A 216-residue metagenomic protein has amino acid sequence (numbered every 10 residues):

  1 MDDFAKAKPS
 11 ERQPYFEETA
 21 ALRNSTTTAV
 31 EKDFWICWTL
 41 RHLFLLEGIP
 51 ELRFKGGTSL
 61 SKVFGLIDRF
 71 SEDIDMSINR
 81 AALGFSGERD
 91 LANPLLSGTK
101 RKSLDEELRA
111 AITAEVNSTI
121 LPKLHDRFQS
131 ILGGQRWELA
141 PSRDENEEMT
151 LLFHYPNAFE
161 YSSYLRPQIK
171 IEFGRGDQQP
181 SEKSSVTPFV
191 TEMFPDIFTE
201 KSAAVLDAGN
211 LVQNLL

Functional and structural regions predicted by a protein language model:
M1-R53: Helical scaffold of the NTase/Pol beta-like nucleotidyltransferase catalytic core
E11, E18, C37-R41, T99 (+1 more regions): Catalytic cores of NTP-dependent nucleotidyl/adenyl transfer enzymes across multiple folds
S25-K32, L66-I67, D105, R109 (+1 more regions): Short secondary-structure transition/capping motifs
D33, D73-D75, E172: Acidic side chains
F44-I74, I78-S86: Active-site nucleotide-donor binding segment shared across nucleotidyl transfer reactions
S59-K62, S77-D90, F159-Q178: Short, surface-exposed, charge-dense and proline/glycine-enriched linear segments
N79-A81, L96, P188: Short, charged/polar low-complexity linear motifs in solvent-exposed/disordered segments
G84-E107: A solvent-exposed, charged loop/short amphipathic helix patch at secondary-structure junctions
